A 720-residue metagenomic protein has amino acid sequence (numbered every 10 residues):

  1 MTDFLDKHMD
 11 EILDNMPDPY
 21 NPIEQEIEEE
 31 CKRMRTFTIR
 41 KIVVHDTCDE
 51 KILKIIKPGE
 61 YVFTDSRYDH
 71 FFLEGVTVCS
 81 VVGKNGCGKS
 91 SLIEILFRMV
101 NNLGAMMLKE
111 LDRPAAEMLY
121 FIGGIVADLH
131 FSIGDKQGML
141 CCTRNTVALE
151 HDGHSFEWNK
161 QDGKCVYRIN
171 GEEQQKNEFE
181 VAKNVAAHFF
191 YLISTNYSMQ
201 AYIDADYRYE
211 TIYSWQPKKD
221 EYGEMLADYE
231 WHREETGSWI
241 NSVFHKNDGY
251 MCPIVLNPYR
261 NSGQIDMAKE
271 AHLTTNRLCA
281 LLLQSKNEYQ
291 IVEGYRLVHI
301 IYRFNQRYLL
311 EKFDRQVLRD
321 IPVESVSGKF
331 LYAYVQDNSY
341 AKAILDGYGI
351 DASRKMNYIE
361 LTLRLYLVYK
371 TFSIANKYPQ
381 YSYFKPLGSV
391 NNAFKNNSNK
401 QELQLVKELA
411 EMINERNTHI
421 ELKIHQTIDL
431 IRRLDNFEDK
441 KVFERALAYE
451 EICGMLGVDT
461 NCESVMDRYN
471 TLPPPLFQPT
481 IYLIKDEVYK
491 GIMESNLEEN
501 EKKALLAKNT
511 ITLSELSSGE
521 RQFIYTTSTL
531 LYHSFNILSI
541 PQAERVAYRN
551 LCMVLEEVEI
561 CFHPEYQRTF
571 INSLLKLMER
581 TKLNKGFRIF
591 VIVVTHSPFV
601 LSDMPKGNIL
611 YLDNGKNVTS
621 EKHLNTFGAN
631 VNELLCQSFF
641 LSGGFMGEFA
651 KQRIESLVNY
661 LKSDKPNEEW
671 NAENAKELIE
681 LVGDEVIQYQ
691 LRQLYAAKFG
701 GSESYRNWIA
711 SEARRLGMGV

Functional and structural regions predicted by a protein language model:
M1-N15, Y20-R35, Y120-I125, H130-K508 (+1 more regions): Coupling/switch/interface segments within P-loop NTPase motor domains and analogous charged loops in nucleic-acid
D3-F4, D18, E29, F37 (+2 more regions): Switch/communication elements of ASCE P-loop NTPase nucleotide-binding domains
L108, D112-A115, S238-V243, T595-H596: Short alpha-helical segments and helix-capping/turn motifs at coil-helix boundaries
L111-D112, S285-E293, L583-K585, H623 (+1 more regions): Short C-terminal domain-edge/linker segments immediately following a structured domain
M199, I265, Q522, G643-G644: Intrinsically disordered or highly flexible coil/loop and linker segments, enriched in small and charged/polar residues
H272, Q542, A650-K651: Sparse recognition of residues in long alpha-helices and their boundaries
T569-G719: C-terminal lobe/lid and adjacent interdomain/linker elements of RecA-like ASCE P-loop ATPase modules
